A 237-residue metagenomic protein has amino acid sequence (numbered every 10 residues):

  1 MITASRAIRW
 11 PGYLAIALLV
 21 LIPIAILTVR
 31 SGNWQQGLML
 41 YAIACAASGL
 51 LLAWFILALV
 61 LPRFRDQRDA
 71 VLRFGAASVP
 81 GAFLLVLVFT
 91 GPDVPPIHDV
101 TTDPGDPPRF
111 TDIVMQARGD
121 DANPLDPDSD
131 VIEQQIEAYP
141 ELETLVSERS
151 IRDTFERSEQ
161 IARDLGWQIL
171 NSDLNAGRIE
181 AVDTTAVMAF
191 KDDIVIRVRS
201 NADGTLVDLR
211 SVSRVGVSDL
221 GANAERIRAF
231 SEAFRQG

Functional and structural regions predicted by a protein language model:
M1-S5: Short, Lys/Arg-rich, polar N-terminal cytosolic tail immediately upstream of the first transmembrane signal-anchor
W10-P62: Membrane-embedded alpha-helical segments of integral membrane proteins
R65-D93: Internal/C-terminal transmembrane anchor helices
V88-R163: Membrane-interface segments at or immediately adjacent to transmembrane helices that form the boundary between
D164-S172: Short secondary-structure junctions
E180-T185: Short beta-strand segments that buttress and anchor functional surface loops
M188-V217: Beta-strand/loop substructures that line and gate deep hydrophobic ligand-binding cavities in soluble
V217-G237: A conserved amphipathic terminal alpha-helix motif
